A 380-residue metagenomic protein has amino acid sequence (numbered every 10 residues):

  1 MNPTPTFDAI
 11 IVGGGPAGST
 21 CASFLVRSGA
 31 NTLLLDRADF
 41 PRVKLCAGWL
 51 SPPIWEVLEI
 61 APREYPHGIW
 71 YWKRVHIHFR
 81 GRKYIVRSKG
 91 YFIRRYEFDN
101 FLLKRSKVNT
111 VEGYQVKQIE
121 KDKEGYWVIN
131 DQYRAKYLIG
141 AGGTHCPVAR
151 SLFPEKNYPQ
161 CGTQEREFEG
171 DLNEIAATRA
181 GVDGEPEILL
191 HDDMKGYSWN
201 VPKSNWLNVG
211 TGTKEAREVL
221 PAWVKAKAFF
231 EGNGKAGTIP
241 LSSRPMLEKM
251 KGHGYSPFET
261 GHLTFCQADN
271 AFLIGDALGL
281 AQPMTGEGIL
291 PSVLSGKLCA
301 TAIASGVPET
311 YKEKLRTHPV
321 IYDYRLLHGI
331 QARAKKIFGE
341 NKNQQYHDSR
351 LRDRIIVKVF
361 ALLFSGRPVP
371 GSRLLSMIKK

Functional and structural regions predicted by a protein language model:
N2-A17: Beta1/beta-strand and adjacent pyrophosphate-binding region of the FAD-binding site in flavoprotein oxidoreductases
I10, G14, S23-L45: Glycine-rich FAD pyrophosphate-binding loop
A17, F40, H145: Conserved Rossmann-like nucleotide-cofactor binding loop
A38-A61: Conserved N-terminal glycine-rich FAD pyrophosphate-binding loop of Rossmann-like flavoproteins
E56-V57, E64, W70-L152, N157-C161: Conserved N-terminal helical subregion
Q115-Q118, A216-A302: FAD/FMN-dependent oxidoreductases across multiple families
H145-V224, K235: Conserved FAD-binding catalytic core of PHBH/FMO-like flavoproteins
T301-K380: C-terminal helical "tail/cap" subdomain of flavin- and related membrane-associated enzymes
